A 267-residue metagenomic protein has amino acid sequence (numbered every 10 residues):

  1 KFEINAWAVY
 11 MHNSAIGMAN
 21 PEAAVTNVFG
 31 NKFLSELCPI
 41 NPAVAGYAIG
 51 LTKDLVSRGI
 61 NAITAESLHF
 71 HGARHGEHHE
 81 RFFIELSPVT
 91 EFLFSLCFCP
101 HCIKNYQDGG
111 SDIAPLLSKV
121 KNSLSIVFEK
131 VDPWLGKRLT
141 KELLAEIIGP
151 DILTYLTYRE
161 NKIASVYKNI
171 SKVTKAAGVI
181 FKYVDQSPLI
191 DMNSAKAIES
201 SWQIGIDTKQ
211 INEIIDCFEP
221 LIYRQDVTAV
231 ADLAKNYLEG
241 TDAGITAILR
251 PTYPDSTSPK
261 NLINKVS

Functional and structural regions predicted by a protein language model:
K1, N31-G46, P150-K162, F218-R224 (+1 more regions): The substrate-binding groove and active-site-proximal loops of carbohydrate-active enzymes, especially glycoside
K1, T52-K53, I163-K172, T208 (+2 more regions): Generic structural signal for well-ordered alpha-helices, preferentially at hydrophobic/aromatic core positions
E3-M11, T64-L68, C102-V131, T154-S200 (+1 more regions): Aromatic-lined carbohydrate-recognition surfaces of secreted/lumenal glycan-active proteins
N5-R58, H75, F83, F92-H101: Active-site-adjacent "subsite" loops/lids of carbohydrate-active enzymes
T26-F33, L37-I40, A48-E77, W134 (+4 more regions): Active-site groove signature of glycoside hydrolases
I60, T208-L233, T241-S267: Substrate-binding cleft of secreted/luminal carbohydrate-active enzymes
H71-S118, A247: Short acidic, glycine/proline-enriched helix-loop-strand junctions
D132-D151, E199-A229: Aromatic- and acid-rich polysaccharide-binding/catalytic face of secreted or lumenal carbohydrate-active enzymes
